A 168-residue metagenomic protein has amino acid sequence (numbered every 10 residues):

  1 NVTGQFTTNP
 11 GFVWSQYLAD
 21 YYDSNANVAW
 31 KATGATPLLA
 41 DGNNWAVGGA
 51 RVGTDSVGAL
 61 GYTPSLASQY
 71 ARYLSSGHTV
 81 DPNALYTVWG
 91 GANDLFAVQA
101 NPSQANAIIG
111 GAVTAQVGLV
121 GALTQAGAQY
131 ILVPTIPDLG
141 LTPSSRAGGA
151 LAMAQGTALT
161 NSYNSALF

Functional and structural regions predicted by a protein language model:
N1-F168: Conserved active-site regions of diverse hydrolases
